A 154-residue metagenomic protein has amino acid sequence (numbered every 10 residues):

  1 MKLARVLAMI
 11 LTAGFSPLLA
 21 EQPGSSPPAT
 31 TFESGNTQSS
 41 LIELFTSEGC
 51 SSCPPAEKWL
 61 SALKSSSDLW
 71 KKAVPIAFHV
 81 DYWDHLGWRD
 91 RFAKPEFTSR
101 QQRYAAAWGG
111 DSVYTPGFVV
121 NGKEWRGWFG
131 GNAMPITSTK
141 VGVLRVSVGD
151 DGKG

Functional and structural regions predicted by a protein language model:
K2-E33, Q38, A107, Y114 (+2 more regions): Non-globular targeting/processing and membrane-anchoring segments
K2-L3, P17-S112: Active-site-proximal cofactor/substrate-binding loop regions of enzyme domains
F118: Ligand-binding face of N-terminal immunoglobulin V-set domains in extracellular IgSF glycoproteins
